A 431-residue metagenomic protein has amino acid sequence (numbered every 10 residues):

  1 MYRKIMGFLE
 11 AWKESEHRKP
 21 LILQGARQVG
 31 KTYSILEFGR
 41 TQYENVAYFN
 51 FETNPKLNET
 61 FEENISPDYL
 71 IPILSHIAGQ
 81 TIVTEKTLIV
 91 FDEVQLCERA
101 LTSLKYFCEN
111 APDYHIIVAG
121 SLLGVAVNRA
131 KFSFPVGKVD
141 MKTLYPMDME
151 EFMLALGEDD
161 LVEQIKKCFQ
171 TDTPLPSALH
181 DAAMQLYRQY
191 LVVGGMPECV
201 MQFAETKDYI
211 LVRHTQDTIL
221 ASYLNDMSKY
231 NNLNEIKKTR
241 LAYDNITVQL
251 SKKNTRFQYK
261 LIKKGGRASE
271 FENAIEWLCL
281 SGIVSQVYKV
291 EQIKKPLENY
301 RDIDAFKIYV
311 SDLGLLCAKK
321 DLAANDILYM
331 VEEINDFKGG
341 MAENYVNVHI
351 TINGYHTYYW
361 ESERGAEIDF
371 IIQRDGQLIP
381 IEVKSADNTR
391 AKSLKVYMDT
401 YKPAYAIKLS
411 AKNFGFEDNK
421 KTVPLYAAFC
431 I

Functional and structural regions predicted by a protein language model:
Y2-E16: Pre-Walker A adenine-sensing motif
K31: Conserved lysine of the Walker
S34, F38: Hydrophobic positions on the alpha1 helix immediately C-terminal to the Walker A/P-loop
T53-E85: Short glycine-rich substrate-engagement loop in P-loop NTPases that contacts/grips substrate
V90, H115-S121, T143: Structural recognition of the conserved hydrophobic beta-strand(s) that form the central parallel beta-sheet of P-loop
V127-S251: Interdomain motor-coupling "hinge/lid" segment immediately C-terminal to the ATP-binding subdomain of NTP-driven enzymes
M196, V200-I368, I372: Accessory nucleic acid-recognition modules appended to NTPase machines
V346, I350, I368-D387, A406: Conserved catalytic cores of phosphodiester-cleaving nucleases, focusing on short active-site segments
